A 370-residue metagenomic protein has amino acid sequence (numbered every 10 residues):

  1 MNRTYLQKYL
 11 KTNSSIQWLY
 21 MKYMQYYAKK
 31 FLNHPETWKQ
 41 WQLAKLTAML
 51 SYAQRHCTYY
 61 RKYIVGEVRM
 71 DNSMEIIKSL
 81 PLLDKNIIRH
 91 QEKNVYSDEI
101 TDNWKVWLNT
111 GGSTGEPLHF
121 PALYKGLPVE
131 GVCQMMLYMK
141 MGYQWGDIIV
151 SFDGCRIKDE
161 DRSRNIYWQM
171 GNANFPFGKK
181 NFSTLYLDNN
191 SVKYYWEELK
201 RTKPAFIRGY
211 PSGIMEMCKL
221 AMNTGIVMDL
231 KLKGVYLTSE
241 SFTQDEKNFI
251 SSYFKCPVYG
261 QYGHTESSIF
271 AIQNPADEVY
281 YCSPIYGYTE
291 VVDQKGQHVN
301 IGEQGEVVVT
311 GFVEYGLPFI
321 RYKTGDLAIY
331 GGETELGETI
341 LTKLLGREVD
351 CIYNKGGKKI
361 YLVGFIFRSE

Functional and structural regions predicted by a protein language model:
M1-E36, A44, S51, N174-E370: Active-site glycine/GP-rich loop and adjacent strand/helix microenvironment that borders small-molecule binding pockets
M1-N109, E116-G131, M135-I148, C155 (+7 more regions): Nucleotide 5′-phosphate-binding alpha/beta core
G66-M70, R164-M170, L362-F367: Hydrophobic transmembrane signal anchors and adjacent membrane-proximal interface regions, especially in viral
R69-M70, G154-C155, M215, E266-S267: Short secondary-structure capping/turn micro-motifs that flank functional sites
N86, M136-L137, E160, R164 (+2 more regions): Alpha-helix boundary/capping detector
F120, D147-D188: Mobile, glycine- and charge-enriched loop segments and immediately flanking short secondary-structure elements within
E130, D161, F270: Short Asp/Glu-rich motifs
